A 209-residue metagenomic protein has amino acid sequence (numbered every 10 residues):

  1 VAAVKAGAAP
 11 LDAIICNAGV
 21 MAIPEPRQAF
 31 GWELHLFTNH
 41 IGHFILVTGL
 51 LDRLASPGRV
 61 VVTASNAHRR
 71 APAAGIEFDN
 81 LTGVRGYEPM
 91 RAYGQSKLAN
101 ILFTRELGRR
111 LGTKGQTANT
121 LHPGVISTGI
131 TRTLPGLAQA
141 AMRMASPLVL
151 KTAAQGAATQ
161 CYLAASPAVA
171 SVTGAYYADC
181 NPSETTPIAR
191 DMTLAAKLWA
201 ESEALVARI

Functional and structural regions predicted by a protein language model:
V1, W199-S202: A generic alpha-helix structural signal
V1-L134, I209: Rossmann-fold NAD(P)H-dependent dehydrogenase/reductase core
A6, A164-S166, A207: Residues at helix-coil transition
T63, S96, T120, R143-T185 (+2 more regions): C-terminal helical subdomain
L81-V84, G136-S146: A short C-terminal helix-loop "cap" of Rossmann-like NAD(P)-dependent dehydrogenase/epimerase domains
E203-I209: Intracellular terminal tails of multi-pass secondary transporters
